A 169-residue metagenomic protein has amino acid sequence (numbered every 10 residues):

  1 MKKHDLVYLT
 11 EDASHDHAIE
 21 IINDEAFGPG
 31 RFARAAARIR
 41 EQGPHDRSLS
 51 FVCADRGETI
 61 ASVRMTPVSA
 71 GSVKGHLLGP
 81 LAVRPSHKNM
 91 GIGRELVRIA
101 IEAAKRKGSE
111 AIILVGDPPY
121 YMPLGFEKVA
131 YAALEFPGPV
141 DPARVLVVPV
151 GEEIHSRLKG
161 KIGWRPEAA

Functional and structural regions predicted by a protein language model:
H4-L6, R56-S62, H76: Glycine-rich phosphate/pyrophosphate-binding loop shared by adenosine-nucleotide-utilizing enzymes
L6-I19: A short beta-loop-alpha structural element at the N-terminal edge of CoA-dependent acyl/N-acetyltransferase catalytic
D16, D24-P67: Active-site rim helix/loop that mediates acceptor-substrate recognition in acyltransferases
E58, R84-E95, R106-K107, P123-L124: Conserved glycine-rich acetyl-CoA-binding loop
V68-L78, K88, K107: A conserved beta-turn-beta hairpin within the catalytic core of GNAT-like acetyltransferases that forms part
L78, V83, N89-E102, I113-L114: Conserved acetyl-CoA-binding loop-helix of GNAT-fold acetyltransferases
R106-E110, V115-D141: Conserved active-site alpha-helix within GNAT-family acetyltransferase domains
E135-A169: C-terminal "cap" of GNAT-fold acetyltransferases
